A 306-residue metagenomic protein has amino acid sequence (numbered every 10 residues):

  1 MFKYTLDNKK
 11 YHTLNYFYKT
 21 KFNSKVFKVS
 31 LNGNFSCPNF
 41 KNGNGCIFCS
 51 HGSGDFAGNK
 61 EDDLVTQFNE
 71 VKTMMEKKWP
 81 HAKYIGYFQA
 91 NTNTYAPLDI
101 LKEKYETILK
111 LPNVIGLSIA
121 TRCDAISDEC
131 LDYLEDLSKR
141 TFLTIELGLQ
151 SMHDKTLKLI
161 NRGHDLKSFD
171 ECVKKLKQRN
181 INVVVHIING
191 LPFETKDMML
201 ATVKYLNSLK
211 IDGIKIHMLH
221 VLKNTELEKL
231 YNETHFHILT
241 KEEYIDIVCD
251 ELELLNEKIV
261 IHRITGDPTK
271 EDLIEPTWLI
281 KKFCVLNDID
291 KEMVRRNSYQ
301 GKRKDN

Functional and structural regions predicted by a protein language model:
M1-I85: N-terminal [4Fe-4S]-dependent radical SAM core
F2-Y16, T20-F27, G213, V221-N306: Auxiliary Fe-S-binding modules of radical SAM enzymes
F27-L31, Y84-G86, L117-I119, L143-L147 (+3 more regions): Hydrophobic faces of well-ordered beta-strands that scaffold small-molecule active sites in alpha/beta enzyme cores
F35, A90-T94, C123-A125, L149-H153 (+3 more regions): Active-site-proximal loop/turn and secondary-structure-junction residues that shape catalytic pockets, frequently
G52-V71, M75-L98, N113-I126, F142-S168 (+1 more regions): Core AdoMet radical
K72-M75, I126-R140, E171, L200-K210 (+1 more regions): Short amphipathic alpha-helices and their capping/turn segments at secondary-structure boundaries
M75-W79, Y105-P112, D132-F142, K174-Q178: Acidic (Asp/Glu)-rich catalytic clusters
K167-E226, E242-T265: Conserved C-terminal portion of the radical SAM core fold that forms the substrate/S-adenosylmethionine-binding
